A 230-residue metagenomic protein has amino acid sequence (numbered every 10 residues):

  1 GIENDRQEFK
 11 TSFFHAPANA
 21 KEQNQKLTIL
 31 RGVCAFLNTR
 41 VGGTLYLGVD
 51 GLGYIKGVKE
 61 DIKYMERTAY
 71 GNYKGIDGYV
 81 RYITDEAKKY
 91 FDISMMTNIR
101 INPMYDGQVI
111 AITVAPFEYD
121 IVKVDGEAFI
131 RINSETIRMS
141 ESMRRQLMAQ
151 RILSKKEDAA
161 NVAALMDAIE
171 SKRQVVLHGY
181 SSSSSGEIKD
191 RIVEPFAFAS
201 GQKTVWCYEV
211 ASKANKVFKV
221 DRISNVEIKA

Functional and structural regions predicted by a protein language model:
G1-V176, E187, K229: Conserved N-terminal catalytic/coupling substructures associated with nucleotide/phosphate chemistry
E157-A230: Core beta-strand-centered patch of the WYL/Sm-like small regulatory domain
